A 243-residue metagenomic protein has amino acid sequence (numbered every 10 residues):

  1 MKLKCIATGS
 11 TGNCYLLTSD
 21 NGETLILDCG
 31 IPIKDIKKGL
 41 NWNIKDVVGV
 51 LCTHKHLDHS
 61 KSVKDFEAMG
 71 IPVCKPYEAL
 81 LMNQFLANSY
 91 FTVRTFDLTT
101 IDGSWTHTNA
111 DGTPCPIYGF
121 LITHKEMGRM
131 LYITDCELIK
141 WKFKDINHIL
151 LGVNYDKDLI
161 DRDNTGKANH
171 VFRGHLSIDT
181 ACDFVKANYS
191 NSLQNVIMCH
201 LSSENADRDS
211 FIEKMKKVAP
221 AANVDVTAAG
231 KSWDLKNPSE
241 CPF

Functional and structural regions predicted by a protein language model:
M1-L40, P116-D135, H148: Conserved beta-strand hairpin/beta-sheet module of binuclear metal-dependent hydrolase folds, prominently
I6-T8, C29-I31, K55, E78 (+3 more regions): Active-site metal-binding loops of divalent metal-dependent hydrolases
E23, P32-P76: Active-site metal-binding motif and surrounding structural segment of the metallo-beta-lactamase
K55-K61, M82, L138-W141, L201-A206: Active-site environment of divalent metal-dependent phosphoester hydrolases
V63-F66, A79-N88, K140-D145: Short loop/helix-cap segments at secondary-structure boundaries that form the rim of catalytic
N88-G152: Catalytic core of the metallo-beta-lactamase
F143-A229: Cap/insert and terminal regions of metallo-dependent hydrolase folds
A221-F243: Short, basic/aromatic-enriched C-terminal tail that caps enzymatic domains
